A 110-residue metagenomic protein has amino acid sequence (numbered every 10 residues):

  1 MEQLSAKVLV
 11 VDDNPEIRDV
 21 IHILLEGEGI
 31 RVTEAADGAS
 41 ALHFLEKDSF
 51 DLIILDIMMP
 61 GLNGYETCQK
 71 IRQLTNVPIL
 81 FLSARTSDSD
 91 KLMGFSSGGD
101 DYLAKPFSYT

Functional and structural regions predicted by a protein language model:
M1-K7: Non-catalytic signal-transmission and effector/linker regions of two-component phosphorelay proteins
L9, E34-L52: Acidic, metal-coordinating helix/loop segments flanking the phosphotransfer/catalytic sites of two-component signaling
P15-T33, K47: Two-component/phosphorelay signaling modules centered on CheY-like receiver
D37-S40, N63-E66, D90: Acidic catalytic/metal-coordinating carboxylates
E46-D48, K70-V77, S97: Conserved phosphotransfer cores of two-component systems
D56, S83: Active-site residues of response regulator receiver
M59: Receiver (REC) domain active-site loop signature in two-component systems and cognate sites in sensor histidine kinases
